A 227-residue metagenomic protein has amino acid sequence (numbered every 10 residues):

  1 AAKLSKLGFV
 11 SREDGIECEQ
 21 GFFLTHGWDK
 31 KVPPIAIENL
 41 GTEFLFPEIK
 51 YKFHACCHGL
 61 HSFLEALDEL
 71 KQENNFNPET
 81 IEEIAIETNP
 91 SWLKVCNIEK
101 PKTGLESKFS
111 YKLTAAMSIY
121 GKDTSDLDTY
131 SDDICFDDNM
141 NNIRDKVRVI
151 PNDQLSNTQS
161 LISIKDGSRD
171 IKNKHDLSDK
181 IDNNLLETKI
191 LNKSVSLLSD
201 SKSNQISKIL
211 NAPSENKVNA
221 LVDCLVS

Functional and structural regions predicted by a protein language model:
K3-S227: Terminal-appendage/accessory-domain detector
